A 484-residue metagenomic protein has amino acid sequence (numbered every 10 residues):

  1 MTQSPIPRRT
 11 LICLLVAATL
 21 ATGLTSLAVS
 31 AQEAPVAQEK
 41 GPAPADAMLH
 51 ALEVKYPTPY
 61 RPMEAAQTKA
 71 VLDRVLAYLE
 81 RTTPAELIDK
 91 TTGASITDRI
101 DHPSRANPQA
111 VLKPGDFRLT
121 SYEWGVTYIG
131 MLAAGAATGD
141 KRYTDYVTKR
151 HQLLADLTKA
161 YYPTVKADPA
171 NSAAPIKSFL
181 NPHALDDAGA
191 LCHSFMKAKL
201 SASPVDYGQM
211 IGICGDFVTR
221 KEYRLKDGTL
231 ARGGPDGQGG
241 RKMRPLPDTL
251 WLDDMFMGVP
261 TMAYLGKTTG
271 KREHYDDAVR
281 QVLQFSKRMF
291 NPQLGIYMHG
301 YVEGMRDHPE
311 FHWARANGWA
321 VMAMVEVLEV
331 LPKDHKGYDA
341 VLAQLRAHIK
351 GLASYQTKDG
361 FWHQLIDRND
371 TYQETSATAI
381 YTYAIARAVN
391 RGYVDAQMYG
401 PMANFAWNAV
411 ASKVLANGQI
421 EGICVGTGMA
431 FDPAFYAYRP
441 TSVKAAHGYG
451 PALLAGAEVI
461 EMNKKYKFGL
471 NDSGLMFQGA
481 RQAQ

Functional and structural regions predicted by a protein language model:
T2-L14: Bacterial N-terminal signal peptides that target proteins for export
C13-S26: Bacterial N-terminal signal peptides
T25-A34: Signal peptide processing junction and immediate N-terminal pro/mature segment of secreted/exported proteins
P35-E123, A137, K141-T144, K149-D186 (+5 more regions): CBM-like carbohydrate-recognition segments
D145-K149, D156-V302, R306-E310, N417: Extended ligand-binding groove/face enriched in aromatic
Q209, T249-Q364, T371-T382, V394-D432 (+2 more regions): Extended ligand-binding clefts on enzyme/binding-domain cores
